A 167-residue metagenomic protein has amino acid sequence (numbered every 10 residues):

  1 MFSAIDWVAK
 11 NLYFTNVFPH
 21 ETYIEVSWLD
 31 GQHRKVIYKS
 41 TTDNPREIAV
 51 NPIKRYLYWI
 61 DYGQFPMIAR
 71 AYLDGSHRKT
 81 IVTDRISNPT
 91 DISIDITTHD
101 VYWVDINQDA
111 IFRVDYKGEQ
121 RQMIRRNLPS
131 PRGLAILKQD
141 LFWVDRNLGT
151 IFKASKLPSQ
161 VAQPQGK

Functional and structural regions predicted by a protein language model:
S3-I5, I48-V50, I92-I94, L134: Hydrophobic core register within WD40 beta-propeller blades
V8-K10, I53-R55, T97-H99, K138-Q139: Short coil/turn segments that connect the beta-strands within blades of beta-propeller domains
Y13-T15, Y58-I60, Y102-W103, W143-D145: Residue position within the beta-strands of beta-propeller blades
V17, I53, Y62-G63, T97 (+2 more regions): Short loop/turn segments immediately following the C-termini of beta-strands
H20, D30, T41, Q64 (+4 more regions): Conserved loop/turn at the beginning of each blade in beta-propeller domains
H20-V26, F65-R70, D109-R113, G149-S155: Structural motif
W28-Q32, Y72-S76, D115-E119, S155-S159: Short loop/turn segments that connect beta-strands within beta-propeller blades
I37-T42, I81-I86, I124-L128, Q165-K167: Surface loop/turn motifs at the tips and blade-to-blade linkers of beta-strand repeat domains
